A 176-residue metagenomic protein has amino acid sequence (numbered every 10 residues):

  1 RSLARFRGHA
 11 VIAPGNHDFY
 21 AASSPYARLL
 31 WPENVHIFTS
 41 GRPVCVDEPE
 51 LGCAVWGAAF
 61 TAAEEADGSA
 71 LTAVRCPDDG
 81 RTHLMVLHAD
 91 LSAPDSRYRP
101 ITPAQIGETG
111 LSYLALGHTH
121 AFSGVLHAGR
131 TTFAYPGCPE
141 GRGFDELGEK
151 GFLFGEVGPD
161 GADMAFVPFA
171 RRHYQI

Functional and structural regions predicted by a protein language model:
R1-A134, C138-G151, E156: His/Asp/Glu-rich metal-coordinating catalytic cores of metallo-dependent phosphodiesterases/hydrolases acting on
F144-I176: C-terminal functional module detector
